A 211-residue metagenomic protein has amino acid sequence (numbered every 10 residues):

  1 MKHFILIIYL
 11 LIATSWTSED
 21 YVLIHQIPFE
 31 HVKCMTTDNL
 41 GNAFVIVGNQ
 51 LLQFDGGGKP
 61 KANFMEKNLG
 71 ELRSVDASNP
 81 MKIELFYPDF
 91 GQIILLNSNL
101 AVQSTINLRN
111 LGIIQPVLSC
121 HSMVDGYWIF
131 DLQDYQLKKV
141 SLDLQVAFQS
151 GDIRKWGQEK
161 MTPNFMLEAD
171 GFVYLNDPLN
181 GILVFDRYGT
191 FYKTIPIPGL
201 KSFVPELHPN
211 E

Functional and structural regions predicted by a protein language model:
H3-T14: Sec-dependent N-terminal signal peptides
D20-P28, K59-M65, V102-R109, V146-Q158 (+1 more regions): A short beta-strand motif characteristic of beta-propeller blades
H25-N49: Beta-strand-rich domains and repeat architectures in extracellular enzymes and scaffolds, especially beta-propellers
E30-T36, L69-A77, I113-H121, Q158-M166 (+1 more regions): Repeated scaffold domains used in trafficking and secretory/extracellular systems, primarily beta-propellers
L40-G41, P80-M81, V124-G126, D170-G171 (+1 more regions): Short coil/turn segments that connect the beta-strands within blades of beta-propeller domains
F44-G48, E84-D89, L96, Y127-Q133 (+2 more regions): Conserved beta-strand positions in repeat-built beta-propeller and related beta-rich domains
L52-Q53, Q92-I94, K138, I182-V184 (+1 more regions): WD40 beta-propeller blade core
K59-E84, Q103-I113: Blade-loop segments of beta-propeller domains
